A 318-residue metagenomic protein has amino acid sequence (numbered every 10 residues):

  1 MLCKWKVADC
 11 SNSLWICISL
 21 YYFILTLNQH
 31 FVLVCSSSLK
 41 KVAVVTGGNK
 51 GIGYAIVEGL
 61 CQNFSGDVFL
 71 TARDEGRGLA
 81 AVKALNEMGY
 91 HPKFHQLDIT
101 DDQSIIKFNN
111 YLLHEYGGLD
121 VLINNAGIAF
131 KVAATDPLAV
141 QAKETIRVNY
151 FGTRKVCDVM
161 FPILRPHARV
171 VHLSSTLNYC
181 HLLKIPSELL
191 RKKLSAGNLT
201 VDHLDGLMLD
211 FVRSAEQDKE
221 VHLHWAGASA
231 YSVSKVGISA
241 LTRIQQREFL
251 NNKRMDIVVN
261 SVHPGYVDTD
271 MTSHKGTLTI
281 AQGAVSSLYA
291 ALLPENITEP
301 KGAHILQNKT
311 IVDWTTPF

Functional and structural regions predicted by a protein language model:
W5, Q29-F69: Canonical Rossmann dinucleotide-binding motif of NAD(H)/NADP(H)-dependent dehydrogenases/reductases, specifically
T46, L119-F130, N149, H167-S175 (+1 more regions): Rossmann-fold scaffold of SDR-type NAD(P)-dependent oxidoreductases
F64-A80: Conserved glycine-rich Rossmann-like NAD(P)H-binding loop of the short-chain dehydrogenase/reductase
E75-G76, Q96-K107, A139, Y150-T153: The beta1-alpha1 cofactor-binding region of Rossmann-like NAD(H)/NADP(H)-dependent oxidoreductases
K107-N110, H114, A133, A139-R147: Active-site Tyr-X3-Lys motif and surrounding loop/helix of classical short-chain dehydrogenase/reductase
I123, G152, V156-M160, L164 (+2 more regions): Hydrophobic positions on the long internal alpha-helix of Rossmann-like NAD(P)-dependent oxidoreductase domains
I128, T135-L138, A142-K143, P166-K253 (+2 more regions): Catalytic loop of short-chain dehydrogenase/reductase
K155, S261-V262, V267-T269, S273-F318: C-terminal helical subdomain
